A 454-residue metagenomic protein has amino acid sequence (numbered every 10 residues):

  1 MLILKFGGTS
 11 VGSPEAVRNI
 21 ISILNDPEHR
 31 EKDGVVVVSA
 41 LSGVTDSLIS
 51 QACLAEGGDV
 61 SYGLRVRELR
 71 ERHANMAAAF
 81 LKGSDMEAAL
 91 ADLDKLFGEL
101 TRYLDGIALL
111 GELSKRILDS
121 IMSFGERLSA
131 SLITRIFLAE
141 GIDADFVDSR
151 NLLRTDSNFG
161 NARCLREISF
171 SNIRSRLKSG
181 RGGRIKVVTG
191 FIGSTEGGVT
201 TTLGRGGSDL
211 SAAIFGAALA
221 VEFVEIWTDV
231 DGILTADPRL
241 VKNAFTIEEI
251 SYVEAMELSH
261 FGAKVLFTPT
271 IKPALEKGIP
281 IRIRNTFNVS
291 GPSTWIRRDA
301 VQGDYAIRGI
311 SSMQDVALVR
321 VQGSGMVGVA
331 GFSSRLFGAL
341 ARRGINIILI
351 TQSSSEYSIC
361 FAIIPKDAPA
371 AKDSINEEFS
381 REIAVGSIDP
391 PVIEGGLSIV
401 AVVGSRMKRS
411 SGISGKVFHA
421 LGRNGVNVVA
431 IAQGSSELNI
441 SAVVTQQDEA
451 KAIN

Functional and structural regions predicted by a protein language model:
M1-I271, V443-T445: Nucleotide/pyrophosphate-binding catalytic subdomain
M1-L2, D33-V36, A74, D143-D145 (+14 more regions): Structural motif
L24, E28, A52, G262 (+4 more regions): Conserved NTP-handling cores and scaffolds of large molecular machines
A40-S42, N151, V230-G232, I281 (+5 more regions): Glycine-rich beta-alpha junction loops
Y103-L104, L152, R205-F215, S251 (+4 more regions): Short flexible/disordered coil segments
A130, K264-T268, P280, N346 (+1 more regions): Intrinsically disordered or highly flexible coil/loop and linker segments, enriched in small and charged/polar residues
S290-N454: A conserved regulatory-domain signal marking ACT and ACT-like small-molecule sensing domains and adjacent regulatory
